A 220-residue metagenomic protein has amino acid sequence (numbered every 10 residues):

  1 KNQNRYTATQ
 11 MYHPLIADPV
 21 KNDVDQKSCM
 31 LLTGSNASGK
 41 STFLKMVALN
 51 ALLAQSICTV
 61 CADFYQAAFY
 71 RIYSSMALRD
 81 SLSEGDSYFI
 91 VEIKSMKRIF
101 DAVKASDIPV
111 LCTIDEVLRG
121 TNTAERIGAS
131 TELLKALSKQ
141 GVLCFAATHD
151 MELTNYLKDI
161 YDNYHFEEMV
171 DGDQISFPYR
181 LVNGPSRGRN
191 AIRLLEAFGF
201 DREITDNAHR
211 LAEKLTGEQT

Functional and structural regions predicted by a protein language model:
K1-T220: ATPase nucleotide-binding head domains, primarily ABC-like/P-loop NTPase cores
